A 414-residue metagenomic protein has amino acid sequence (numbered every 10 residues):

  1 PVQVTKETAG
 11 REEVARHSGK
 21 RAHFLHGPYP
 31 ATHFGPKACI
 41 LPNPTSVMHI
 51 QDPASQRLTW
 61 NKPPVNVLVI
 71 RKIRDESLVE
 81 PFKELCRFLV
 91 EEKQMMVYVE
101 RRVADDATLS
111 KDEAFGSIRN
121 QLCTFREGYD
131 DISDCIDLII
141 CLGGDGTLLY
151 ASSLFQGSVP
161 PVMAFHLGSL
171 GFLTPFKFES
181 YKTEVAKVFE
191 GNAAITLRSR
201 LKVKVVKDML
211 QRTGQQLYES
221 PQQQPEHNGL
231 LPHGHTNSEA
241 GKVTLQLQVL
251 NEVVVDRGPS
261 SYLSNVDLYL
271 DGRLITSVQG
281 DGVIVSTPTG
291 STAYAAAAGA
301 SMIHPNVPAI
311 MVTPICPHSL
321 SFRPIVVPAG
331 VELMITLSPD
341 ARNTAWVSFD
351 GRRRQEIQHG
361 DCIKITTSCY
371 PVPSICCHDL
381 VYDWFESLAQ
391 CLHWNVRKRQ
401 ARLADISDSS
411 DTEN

Functional and structural regions predicted by a protein language model:
P1-L138, E179-L250, V255-S261, D267-S277 (+3 more regions): N-terminal low-complexity/intrinsically disordered extensions
L68, L142, P314-I315: Compact, glycine-rich, soluble single-domain proteins
I73-R74, D145-T147, L170, T289-S291: Short glycine-rich anion-binding loops that position phosphate/pyrophosphate groups of nucleotides and phosphorylated
L78-V79, G146-S152, S291-A297: Short glycine/serine/threonine-rich phosphate/pyrophosphate-binding segments that cradle anionic phosphate groups
D105-D106, G168-L173, S301-I303, H318-L320: Short gly/pro/ser/thr-enriched loop/turn and capping motifs at secondary-structure boundaries
C135-I139, D145-F155, V159, D267 (+1 more regions): Feature detects long, helix-prone N-terminal segments enriched in hydrophobes
F155-K177: Short, acidic/small-residue loops that bind anionic groups at enzyme active sites
R273-S321: Gly/Ser/Thr-rich active-site loops/lids in small-molecule metabolic enzymes that frequently grip phosphoryl groups
